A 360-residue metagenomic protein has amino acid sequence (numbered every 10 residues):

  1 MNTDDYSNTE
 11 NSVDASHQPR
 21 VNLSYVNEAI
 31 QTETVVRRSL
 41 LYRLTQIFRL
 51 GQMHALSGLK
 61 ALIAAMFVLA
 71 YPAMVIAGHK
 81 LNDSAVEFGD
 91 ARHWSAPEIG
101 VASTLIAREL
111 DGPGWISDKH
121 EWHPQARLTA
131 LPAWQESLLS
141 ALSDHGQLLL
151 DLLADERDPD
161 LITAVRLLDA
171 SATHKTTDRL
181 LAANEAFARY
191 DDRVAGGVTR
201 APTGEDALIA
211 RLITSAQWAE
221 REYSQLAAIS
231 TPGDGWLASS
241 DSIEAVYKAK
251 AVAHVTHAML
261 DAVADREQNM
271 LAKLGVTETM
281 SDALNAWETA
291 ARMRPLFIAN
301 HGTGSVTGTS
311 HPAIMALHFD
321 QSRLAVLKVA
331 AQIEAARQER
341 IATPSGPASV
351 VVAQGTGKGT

Functional and structural regions predicted by a protein language model:
M1-R37: N-terminal targeting leaders characterized by basic, low-complexity, disordered sequences that direct proteins
N2, G89-D90, D261-T360: A cross-kingdom marker for long, charged
L40-M53: Juxtamembrane low-complexity tails/linkers enriched in Ser/Thr-Pro and polybasic
L59-V75: Hydrophobic membrane-insertion alpha-helices, especially the h-region of bacterial N-terminal signal peptides
D83-A182: N-terminal Sec/ER secretory leader and immediately downstream segment of secreted/extracellular precursors
W115-R127, G196-T199, A228-D241, A299-T307: Short, charged/polar, low-complexity loop and linker segments that flank or interrupt alpha-helical bundles
A170-A210, T309-I333: Short, well-ordered, aromatic-rich surface patches in folded extracellular/luminal domains
L180-R292: Extended amphipathic alpha-helical interaction segments
